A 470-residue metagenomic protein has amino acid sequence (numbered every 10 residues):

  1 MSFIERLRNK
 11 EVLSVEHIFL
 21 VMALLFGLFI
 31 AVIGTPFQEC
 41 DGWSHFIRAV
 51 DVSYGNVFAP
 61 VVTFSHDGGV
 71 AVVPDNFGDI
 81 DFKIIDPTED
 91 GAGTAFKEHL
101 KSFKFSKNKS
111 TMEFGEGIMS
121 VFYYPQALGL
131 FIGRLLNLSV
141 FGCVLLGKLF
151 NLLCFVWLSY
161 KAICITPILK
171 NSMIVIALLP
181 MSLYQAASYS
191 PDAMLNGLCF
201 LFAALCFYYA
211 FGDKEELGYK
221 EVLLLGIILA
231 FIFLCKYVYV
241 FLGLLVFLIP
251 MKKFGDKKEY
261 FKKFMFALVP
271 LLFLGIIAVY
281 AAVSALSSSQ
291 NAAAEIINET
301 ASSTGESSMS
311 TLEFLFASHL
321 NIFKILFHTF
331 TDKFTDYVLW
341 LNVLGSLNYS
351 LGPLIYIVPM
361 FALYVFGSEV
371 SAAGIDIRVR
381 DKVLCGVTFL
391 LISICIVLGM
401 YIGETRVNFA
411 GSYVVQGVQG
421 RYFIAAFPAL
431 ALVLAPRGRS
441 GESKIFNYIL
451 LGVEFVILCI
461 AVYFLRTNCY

Functional and structural regions predicted by a protein language model:
M1-I30, F37, F264-P270, I377-G386 (+1 more regions): Start-transfer (signal-anchor) and selected internal transmembrane alpha helices of multi-pass inner/ER membrane
S2, L205-K214, V240-F273: Perimembrane helix-loop-helix junctions
F19-M22, E221-L229, K258-V283, V383-L391 (+1 more regions): Hydrophobic alpha-helical membrane-interfacial segments at the cytosolic entry of transmembrane helices
N56-L145: Interfacial juxtamembrane loops and adjacent helix segments that form the catalytic/substrate-binding surfaces
L138-F141, Y160-M181: Transmembrane-helix signature of polytopic, membrane-embedded enzymes that assemble or transfer cell-envelope glycans
Y184, E221-Y237, L242-L248: Membrane-interface alpha helices of multi-pass inner-membrane proteins
S188-L195: Short acidic/glycine- and proline-prone juxtamembrane loop motifs at membrane-interface regions of multi-pass membrane
A282-A372: Membrane-lumen/periplasm interface segments of multi-pass, membrane-embedded glycan/lipid transferases
